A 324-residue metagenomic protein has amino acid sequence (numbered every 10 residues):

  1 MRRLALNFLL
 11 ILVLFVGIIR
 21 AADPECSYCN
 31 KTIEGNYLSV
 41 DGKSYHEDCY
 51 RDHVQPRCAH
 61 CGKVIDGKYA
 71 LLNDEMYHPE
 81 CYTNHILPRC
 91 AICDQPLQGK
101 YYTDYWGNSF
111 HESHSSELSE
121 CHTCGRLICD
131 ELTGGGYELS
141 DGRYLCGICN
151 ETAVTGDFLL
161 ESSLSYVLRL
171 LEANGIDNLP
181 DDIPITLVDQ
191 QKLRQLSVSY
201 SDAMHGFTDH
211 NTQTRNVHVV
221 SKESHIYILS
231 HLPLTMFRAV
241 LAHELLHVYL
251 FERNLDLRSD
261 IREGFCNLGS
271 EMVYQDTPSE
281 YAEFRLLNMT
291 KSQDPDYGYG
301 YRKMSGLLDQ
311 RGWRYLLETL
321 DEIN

Functional and structural regions predicted by a protein language model:
N7-V16: Bacterial N-terminal signal peptides
C26-C29, H46, C58-C61, H78 (+4 more regions): Short cysteine-rich clusters marking metal-coordination/redox-active sites
T32-G42, V64-D74, L97-W106, E131-E138: Canonical RING-type zinc finger of E3 ubiquitin-protein ligases
H46-C49, D66, Y77-C81, Q98 (+3 more regions): Zinc-coordinating Cys/His ligand positions in small cysteine/histidine-rich zinc-finger domains
L87, S115-D130, G136-Y137, S162 (+1 more regions): Pan-zinc metallopeptidase signature
G156-S224, H231: Auxiliary, metal-adjacent structural segments of Zn-dependent hydrolase domains
V220-L241, R253-S259: Short pre-active-site segment immediately N-terminal to the catalytic Zn-binding motif
E252-Y297: Post-HExxH zinc-binding segment in Zn-dependent metallohydrolases
